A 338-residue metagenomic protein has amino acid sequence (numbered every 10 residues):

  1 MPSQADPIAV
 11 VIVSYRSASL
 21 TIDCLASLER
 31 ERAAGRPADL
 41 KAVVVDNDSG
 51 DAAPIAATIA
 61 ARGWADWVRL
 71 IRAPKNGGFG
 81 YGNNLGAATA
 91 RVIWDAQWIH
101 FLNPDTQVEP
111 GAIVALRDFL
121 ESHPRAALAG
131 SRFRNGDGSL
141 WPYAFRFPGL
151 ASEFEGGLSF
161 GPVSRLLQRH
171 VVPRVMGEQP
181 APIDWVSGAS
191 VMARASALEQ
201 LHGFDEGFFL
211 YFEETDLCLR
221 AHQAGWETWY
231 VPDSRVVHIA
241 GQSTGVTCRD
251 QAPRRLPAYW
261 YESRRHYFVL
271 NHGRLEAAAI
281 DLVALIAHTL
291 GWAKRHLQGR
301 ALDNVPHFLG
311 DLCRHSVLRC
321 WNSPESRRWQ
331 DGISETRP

Functional and structural regions predicted by a protein language model:
A26-D39: Short, acidic, metal-binding catalytic loop of nucleotide-sugar glycosyltransferases
S27, V44-A57, K75, V108: A conserved acidic beta->alpha catalytic loop
R72-I93: Glycine-rich, basic loop-to-helix element that forms the pyrophosphate-binding segment of sugar-nucleotide handling
W94-Q107: Short beta-strand-to-loop acidic/aromatic patch adjacent to the donor-nucleotide binding site
Q107-A144: Conserved donor NDP-sugar-binding/catalytic core segment of glycosyltransferases
P148-I183: Short, flexible, basic/aromatic active-site loop/helix in glycosyltransferases
M176-E178, D184-R235: A short, conserved alpha-helix in the catalytic core of glycosyltransferases
Q223-N304: Active-site-adjacent helix/loop segment of glycosyltransferases that harbors family-specific signature motifs
